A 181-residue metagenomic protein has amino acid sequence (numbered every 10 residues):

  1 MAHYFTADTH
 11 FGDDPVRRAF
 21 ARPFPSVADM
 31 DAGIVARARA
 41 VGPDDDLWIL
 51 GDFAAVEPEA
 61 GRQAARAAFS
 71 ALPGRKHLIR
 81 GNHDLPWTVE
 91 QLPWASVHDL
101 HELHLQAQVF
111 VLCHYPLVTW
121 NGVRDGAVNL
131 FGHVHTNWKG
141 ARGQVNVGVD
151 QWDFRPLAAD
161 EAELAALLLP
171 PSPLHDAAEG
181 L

Functional and structural regions predicted by a protein language model:
M1-A28, Q151-L181: Acidic, histidine-bearing metal-coordination/catalytic regions of metal-dependent phosphoesterases
A2-A7, F11-H104: Core catalytic region of metal-dependent phosphoesterases/phosphodiesterases, especially metallo-beta-lactamase-like
L92-E179: Conserved beta-sheet core of the metallophosphoesterase superfamily
